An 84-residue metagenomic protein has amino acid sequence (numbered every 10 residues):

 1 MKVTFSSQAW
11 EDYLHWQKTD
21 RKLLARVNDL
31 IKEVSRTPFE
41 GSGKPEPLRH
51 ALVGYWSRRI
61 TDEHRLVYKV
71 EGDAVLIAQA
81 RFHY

Functional and structural regions predicted by a protein language model:
K2, Q8-A25, S42, L48-R49 (+2 more regions): Enriched for short, Lys/Arg-rich terminal
L24-T37: Compact soluble domain cores
